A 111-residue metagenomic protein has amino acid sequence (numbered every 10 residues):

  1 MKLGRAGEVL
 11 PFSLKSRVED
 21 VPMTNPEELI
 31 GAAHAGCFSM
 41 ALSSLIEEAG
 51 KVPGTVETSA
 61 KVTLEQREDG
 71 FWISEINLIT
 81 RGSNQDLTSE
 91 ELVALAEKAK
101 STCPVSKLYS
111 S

Functional and structural regions predicted by a protein language model:
M1-A32, S39-S111: Extended beta-strand/beta-hairpin segments
